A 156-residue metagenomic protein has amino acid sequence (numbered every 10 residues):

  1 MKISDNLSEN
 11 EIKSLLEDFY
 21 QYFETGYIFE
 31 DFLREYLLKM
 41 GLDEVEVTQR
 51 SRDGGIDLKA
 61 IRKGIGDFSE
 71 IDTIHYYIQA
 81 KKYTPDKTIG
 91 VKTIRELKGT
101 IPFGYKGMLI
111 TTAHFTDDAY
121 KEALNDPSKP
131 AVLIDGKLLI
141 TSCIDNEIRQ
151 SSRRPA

Functional and structural regions predicted by a protein language model:
M1-A156: Mixed-charge (Asp/Glu-Lys/Arg
